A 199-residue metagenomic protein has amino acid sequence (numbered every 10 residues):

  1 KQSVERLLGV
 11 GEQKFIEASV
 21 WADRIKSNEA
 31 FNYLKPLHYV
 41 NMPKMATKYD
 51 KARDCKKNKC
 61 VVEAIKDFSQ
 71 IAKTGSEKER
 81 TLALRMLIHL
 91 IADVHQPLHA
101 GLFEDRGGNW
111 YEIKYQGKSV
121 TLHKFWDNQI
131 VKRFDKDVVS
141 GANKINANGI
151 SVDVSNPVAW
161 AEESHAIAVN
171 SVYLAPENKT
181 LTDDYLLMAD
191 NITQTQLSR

Functional and structural regions predicted by a protein language model:
K1-L90, P97-S198: N-terminal, motif-rich segments that launch catalysis or mediate targeting to/interaction with membranes, typified by
